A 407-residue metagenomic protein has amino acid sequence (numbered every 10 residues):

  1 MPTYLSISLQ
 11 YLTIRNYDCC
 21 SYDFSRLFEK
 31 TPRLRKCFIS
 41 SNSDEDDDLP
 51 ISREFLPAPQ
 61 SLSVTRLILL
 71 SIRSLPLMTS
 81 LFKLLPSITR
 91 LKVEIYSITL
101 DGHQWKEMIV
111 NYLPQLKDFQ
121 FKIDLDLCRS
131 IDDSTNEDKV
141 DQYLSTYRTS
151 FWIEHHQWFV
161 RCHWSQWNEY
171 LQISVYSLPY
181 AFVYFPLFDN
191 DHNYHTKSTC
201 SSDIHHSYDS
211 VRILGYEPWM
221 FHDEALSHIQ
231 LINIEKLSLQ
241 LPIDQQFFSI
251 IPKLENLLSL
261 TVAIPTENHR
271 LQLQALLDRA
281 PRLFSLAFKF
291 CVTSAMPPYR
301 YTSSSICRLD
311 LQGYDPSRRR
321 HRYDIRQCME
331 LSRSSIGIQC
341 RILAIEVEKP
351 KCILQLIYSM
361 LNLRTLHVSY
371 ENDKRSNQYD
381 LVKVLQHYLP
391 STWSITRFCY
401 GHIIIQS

Functional and structural regions predicted by a protein language model:
M1-S407: Eukaryote-biased activation of long, low-complexity terminal tails and linkers
